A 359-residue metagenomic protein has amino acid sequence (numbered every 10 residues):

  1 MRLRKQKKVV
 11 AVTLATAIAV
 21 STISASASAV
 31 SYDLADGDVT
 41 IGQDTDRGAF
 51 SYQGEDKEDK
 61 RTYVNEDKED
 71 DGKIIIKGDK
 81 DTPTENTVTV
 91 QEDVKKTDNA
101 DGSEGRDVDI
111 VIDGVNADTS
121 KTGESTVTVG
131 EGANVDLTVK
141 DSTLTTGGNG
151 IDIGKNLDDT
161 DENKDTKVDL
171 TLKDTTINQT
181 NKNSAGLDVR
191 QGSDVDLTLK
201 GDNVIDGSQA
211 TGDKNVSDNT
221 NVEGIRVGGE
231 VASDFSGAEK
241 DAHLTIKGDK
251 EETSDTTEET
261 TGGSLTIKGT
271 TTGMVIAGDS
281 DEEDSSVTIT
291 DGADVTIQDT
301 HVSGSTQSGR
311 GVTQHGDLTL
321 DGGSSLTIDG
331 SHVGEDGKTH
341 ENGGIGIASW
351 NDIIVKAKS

Functional and structural regions predicted by a protein language model:
M1-K5: N-terminal secretory signal peptides that target proteins for export/translocation
V9-V12, T16-S359: A composition-driven surface/loop motif
